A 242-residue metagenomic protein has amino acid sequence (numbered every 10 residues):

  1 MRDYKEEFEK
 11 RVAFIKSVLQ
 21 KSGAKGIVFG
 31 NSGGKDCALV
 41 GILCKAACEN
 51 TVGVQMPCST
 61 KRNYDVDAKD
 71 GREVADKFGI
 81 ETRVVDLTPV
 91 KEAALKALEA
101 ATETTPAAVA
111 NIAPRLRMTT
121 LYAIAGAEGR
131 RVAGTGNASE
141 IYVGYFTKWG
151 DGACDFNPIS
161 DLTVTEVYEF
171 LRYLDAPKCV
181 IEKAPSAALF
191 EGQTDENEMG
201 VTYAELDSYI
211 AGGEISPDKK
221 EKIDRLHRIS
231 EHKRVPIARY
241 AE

Functional and structural regions predicted by a protein language model:
M1-N31, K35, L39-V40, G152 (+1 more regions): Peripheral terminal appendages
M1-V143: ATP-dependent adenylation/nucleotidyltransferase module used to activate substrates
R62, F170, G213-P217: Residues at alpha-helix boundaries and short interhelical turns
D76, V109-R117, R131-T202: Catalytic subdomain that performs nucleotidyl-dependent activation
V90-L98, I112, V180, Y209 (+2 more regions): Generic structural signal of hydrophobic/aromatic residues within well-ordered alpha-helices of folded domains
